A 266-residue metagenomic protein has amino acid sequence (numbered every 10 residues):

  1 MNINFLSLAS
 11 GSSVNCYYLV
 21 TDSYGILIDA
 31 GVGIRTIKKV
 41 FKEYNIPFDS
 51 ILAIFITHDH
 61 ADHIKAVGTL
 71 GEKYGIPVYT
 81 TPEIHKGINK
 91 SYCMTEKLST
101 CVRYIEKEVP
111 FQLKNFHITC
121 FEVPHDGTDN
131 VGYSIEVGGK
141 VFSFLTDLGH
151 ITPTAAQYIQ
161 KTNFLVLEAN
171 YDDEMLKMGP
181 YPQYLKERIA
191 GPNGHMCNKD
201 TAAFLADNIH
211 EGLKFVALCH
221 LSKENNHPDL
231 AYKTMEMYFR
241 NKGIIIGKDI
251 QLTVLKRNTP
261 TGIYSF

Functional and structural regions predicted by a protein language model:
M1-Y44, D129-D147, F164: Conserved beta-strand hairpin/beta-sheet module of binuclear metal-dependent hydrolase folds, prominently
L6-C16, H58-H63, V67, C120: Structured catalytic core of nucleotide-sugar glycosyltransferases
S13, H60-I64, H85-G87, T128 (+2 more regions): Active-site environment of divalent metal-dependent phosphoester hydrolases
I28-G31, I51-D59, Y79-P82, S143-T146 (+3 more regions): Active-site neighborhood of phospho(di)ester-bond hydrolases with catalytic His/Asp-centered motifs
I34-T81: Active-site metal-binding motif and surrounding structural segment of the metallo-beta-lactamase
K65-Y74, N89-Y92, N226-K233: Metal-dependent catalytic neighborhoods of phosphoester/phosphodiester hydrolases
P82-G132, E136-G139: Metallo-beta-lactamase
P153-T253: Cap/insert and terminal regions of metallo-dependent hydrolase folds
